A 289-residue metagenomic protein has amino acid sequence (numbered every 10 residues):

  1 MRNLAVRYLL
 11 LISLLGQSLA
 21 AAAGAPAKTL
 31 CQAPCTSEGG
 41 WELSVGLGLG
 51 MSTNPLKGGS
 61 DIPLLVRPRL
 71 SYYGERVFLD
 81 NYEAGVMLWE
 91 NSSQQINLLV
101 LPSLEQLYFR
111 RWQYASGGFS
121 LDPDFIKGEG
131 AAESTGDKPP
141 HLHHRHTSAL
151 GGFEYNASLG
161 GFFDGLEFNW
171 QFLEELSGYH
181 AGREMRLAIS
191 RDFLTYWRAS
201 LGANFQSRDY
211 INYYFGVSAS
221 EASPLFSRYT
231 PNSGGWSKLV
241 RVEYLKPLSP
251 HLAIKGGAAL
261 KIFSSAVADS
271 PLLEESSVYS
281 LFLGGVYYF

Functional and structural regions predicted by a protein language model:
M1-G39: Cleavable N-terminal export/targeting peptides
A23-F78: Short glycine/proline- and aromatic-enriched beta-strand/turn motifs that initiate or cap beta-hairpins
C31, Y82-S190, T195-F205, N212-N232: Outer-membrane pore/translocation modules
S37-V45, L64-V66, E75-V77, S92-L98 (+8 more regions): Outer-envelope beta-barrel architecture signal
L47-L49, P68-G74, G85-L88, F153-F163 (+5 more regions): Residues on the lipid-exposed face of transmembrane beta-strands in outer-membrane beta-barrel proteins
S52-V66, A115-G117, P140-H143, A266-D269: Surface-exposed strand-loop-strand hairpins of Gram-negative outer-membrane beta-barrel proteins
S227-L239, L245: A conserved mid-domain beta-alpha-beta active-site/ligand-binding segment of alpha/beta enzyme cores
Y244-F289: Predominantly the C-terminal beta-signal and adjacent terminal strand-loop region of outer-membrane beta-barrel
